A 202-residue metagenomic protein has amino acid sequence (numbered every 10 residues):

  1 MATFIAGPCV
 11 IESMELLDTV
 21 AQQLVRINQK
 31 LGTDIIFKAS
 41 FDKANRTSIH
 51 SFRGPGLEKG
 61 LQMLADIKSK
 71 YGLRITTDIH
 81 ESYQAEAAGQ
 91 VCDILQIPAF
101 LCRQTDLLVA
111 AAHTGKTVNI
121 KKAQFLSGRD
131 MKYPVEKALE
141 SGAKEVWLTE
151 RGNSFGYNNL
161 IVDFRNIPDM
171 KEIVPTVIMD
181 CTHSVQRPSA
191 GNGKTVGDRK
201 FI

Functional and structural regions predicted by a protein language model:
M1-I5, Q62: N-terminal amphipathic alpha-helix/helix-capping segment at the start of soluble metabolic enzymes
F4-L16, I36-L57: Glycine-rich, proline-tolerant flexible connector loops at the mouths of alpha/beta enzymes
G7, F37, A88, I120 (+1 more regions): Conserved, mostly hydrophobic/aromatic
I11-L24, P55-Q62, V196-I202: Glycine-rich anion/phosphate-binding loops
L17-A21, A85, Q90-F100, T105-T114 (+1 more regions): A short alpha/beta connector and helix-capping loop motif
Q22-L31, H50-T76, A111-T117, N166-V177: Alpha-helix-loop-beta-strand connector modules within alpha/beta enzyme cores
P55-G56, K70-Q84, D93-D106, T117-G128 (+1 more regions): Catalytic beta/alpha-barrel core
G115, N119-I202: Catalytic alpha/beta core domains of metabolic enzymes, predominantly
